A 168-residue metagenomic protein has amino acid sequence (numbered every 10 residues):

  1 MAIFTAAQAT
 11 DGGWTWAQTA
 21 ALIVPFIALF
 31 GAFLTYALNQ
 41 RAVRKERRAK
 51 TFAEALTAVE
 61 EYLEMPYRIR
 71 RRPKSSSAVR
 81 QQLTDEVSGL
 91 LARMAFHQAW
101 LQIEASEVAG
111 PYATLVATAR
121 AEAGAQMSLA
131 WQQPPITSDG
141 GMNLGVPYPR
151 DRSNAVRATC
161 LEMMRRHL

Functional and structural regions predicted by a protein language model:
M1-A42: Membrane-embedded hydrophobic alpha-helical segments
F33-L168: Conserved non-transmembrane functional hotspots
